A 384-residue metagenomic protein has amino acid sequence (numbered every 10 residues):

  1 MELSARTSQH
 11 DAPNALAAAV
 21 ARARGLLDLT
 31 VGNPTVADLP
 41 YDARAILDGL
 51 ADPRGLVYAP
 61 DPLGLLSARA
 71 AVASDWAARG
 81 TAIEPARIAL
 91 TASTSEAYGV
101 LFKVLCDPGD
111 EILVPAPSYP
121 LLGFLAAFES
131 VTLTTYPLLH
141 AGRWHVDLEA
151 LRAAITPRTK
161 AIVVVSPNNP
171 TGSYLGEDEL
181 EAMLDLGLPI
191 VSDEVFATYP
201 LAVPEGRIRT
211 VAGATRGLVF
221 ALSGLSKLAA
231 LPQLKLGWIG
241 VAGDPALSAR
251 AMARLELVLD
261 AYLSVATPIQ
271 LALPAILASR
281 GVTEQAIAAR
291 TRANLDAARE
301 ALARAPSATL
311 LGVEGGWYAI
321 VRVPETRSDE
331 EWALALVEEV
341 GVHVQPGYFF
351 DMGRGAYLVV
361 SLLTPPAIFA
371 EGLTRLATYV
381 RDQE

Functional and structural regions predicted by a protein language model:
R6-S93, V100, A150, S264 (+3 more regions): N-terminal small-domain helix-loop-helix segment of the aminotransferase-like
S74, A82, R152-A153, T326 (+2 more regions): PLP-dependent enzyme catalytic core of the Aspartate aminotransferase-like
V104-A126, L139: Conserved PLP-anchoring active-site segment centered on the Schiff-base-forming lysine
D110, V131, D185-P189, E194 (+1 more regions): A short helix->loop->beta-strand "cap" motif at the edges of active sites that frequently abuts
H140-R209: Active-site phosphate-binding strand-loop segment of PLP-dependent enzymes
G213-R292, R299, V380-R381: Conserved core segment of the aminotransferase class I/II
Q270, P274, A289-R299, L310-V323 (+1 more regions): Conserved glycine-rich beta-strand-loop-beta hairpin in the small C-terminal domain of fold type I
